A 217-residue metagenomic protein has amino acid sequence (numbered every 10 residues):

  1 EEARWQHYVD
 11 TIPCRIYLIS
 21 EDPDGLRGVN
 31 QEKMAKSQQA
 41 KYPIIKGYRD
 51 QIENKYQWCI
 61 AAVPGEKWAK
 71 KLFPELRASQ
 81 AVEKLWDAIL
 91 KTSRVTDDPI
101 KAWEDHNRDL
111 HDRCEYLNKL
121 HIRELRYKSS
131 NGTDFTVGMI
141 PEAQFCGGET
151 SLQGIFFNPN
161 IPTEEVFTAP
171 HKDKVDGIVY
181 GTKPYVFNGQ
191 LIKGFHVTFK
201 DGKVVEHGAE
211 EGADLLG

Functional and structural regions predicted by a protein language model:
E1-D176: Active-site bordering "gate/hinge" segments that shape substrate access to catalytic or cofactor-binding pockets
P159, E165, Y185, A213-D214: Flexible, active-site-adjacent loop/turn segments at secondary-structure boundaries
V179-G181: Tryptophan-anchored aromatic micro-motifs
K183-Y185, D201: Beta-strand elements of well-folded, non-transmembrane domains
V186-Q190: Short loop/turn motifs at secondary-structure junctions and domain boundaries
G194-H196: Short, surface-exposed charged micro-motifs
K200-G217: C-terminal, non-catalytic macromolecule-binding modules
